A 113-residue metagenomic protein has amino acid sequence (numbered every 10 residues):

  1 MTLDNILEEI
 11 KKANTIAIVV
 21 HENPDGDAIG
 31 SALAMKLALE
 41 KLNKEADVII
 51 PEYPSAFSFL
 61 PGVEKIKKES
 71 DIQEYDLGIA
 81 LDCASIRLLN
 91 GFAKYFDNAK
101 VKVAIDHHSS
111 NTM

Functional and structural regions predicted by a protein language model:
M1-M113: Replace "Mg2+/Mn2+-dependent" with "divalent metal-dependent
